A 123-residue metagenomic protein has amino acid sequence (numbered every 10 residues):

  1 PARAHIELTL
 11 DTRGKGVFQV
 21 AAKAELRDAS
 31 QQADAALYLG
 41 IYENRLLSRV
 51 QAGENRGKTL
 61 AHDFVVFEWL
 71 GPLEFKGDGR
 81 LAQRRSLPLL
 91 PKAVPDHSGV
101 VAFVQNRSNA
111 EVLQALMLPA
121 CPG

Functional and structural regions predicted by a protein language model:
P1-G123: Short, conserved sequence motifs used for protein processing/export or organelle targeting and for catalysis
